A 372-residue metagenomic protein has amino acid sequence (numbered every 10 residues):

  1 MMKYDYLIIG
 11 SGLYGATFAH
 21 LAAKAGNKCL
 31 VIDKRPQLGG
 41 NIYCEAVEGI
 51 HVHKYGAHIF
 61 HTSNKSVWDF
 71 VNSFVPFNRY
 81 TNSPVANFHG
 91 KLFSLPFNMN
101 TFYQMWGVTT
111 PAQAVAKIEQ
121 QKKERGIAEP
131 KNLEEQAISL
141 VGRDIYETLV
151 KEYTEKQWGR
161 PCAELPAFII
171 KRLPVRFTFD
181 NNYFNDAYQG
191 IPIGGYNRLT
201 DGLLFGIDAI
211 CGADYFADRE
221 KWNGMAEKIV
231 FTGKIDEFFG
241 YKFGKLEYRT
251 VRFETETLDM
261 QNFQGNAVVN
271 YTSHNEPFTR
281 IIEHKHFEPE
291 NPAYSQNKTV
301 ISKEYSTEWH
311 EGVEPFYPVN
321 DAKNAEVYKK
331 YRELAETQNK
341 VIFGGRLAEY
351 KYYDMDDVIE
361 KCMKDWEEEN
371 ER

Functional and structural regions predicted by a protein language model:
Y4, G26, I207, M225-E227 (+1 more regions): Short, well-ordered alpha-helix to beta-strand connector turns
Y4-V31, W366: N-terminal Rossmann-like FAD-binding beta1-loop-alpha1 element of flavoenzymes
G10, T81, C211-D214: Short loop/edge segments at beta-strand edges and connector loops that shape dinucleotide/nucleotide cofactor-binding
A23-E48: Glycine-rich FAD pyrophosphate-binding loop
E48-K123: Dinucleotide-binding Rossmann-like beta1-alpha1 core, especially the glycine-rich loop that anchors the ADP
H89-F93, M99-E227, T232, F239: Active-site/ligand-binding neighborhood in enzyme catalytic cores
F216-L334: Mid-domain catalytic core of redox enzymes that form a hydrophobic substrate pocket/lid adjacent to a catalytic redox
E314-R372: C-terminal catalytic lobe of FAD-dependent flavoproteins
